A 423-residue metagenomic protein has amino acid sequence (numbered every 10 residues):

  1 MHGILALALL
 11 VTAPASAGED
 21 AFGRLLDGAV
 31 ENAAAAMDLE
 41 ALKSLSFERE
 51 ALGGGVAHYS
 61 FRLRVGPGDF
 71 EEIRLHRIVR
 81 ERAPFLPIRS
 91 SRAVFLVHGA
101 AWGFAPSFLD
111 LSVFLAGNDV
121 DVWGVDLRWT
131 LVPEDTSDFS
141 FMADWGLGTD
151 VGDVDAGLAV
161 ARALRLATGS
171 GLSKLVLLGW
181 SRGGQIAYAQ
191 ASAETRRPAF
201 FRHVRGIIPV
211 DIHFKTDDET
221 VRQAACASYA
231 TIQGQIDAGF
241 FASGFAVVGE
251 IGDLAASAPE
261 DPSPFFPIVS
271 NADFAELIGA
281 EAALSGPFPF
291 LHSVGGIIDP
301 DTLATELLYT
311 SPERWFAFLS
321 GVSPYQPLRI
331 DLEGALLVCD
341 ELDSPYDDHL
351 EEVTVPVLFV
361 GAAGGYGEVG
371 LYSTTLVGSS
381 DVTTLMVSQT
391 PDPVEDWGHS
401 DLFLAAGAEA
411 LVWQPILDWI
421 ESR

Functional and structural regions predicted by a protein language model:
M37-I88: N-terminal cap/lid segment of alpha/beta-hydrolase-fold proteins
R82-T130: Short, surface-exposed "cap/lid" segments of acyl-processing enzymes
M142-L166: Alpha/beta-hydrolase active-site loop
A167-S181: Alpha/beta-hydrolase fold nucleophile elbow
G184-P209, H213-D217: Conserved hydrolase catalytic core segment
T220-G365: Alpha/beta-hydrolase
G361-D392, W397: Conserved loop-alpha-helix segment in the C-terminal half of the alpha/beta-hydrolase fold that carries the catalytic
T383-R423: Catalytic active-site module of serine/aspartate enzymes centered on a nucleophile-bearing elbow/loop
